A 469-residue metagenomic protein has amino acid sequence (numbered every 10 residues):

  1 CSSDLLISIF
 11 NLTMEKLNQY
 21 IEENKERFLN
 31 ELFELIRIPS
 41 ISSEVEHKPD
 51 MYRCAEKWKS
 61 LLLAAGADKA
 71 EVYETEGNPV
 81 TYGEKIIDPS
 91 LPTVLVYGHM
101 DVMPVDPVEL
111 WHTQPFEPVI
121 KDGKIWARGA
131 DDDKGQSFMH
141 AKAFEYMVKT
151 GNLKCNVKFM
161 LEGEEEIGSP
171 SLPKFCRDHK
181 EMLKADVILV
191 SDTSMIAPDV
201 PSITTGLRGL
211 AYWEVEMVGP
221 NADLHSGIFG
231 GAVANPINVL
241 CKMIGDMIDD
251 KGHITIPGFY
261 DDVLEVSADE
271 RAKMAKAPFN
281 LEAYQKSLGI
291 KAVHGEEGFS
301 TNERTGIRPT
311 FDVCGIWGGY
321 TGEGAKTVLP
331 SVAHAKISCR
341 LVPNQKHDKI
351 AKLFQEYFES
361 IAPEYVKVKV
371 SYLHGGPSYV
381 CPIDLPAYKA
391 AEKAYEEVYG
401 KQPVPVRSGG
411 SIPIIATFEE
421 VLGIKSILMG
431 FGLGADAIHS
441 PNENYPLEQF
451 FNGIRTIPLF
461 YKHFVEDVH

Functional and structural regions predicted by a protein language model:
C1-S2: Short, small-residue-biased leader/transition segments that mark boundaries at the very start of proteins
M14-V108, V332, K349: N-terminal helical capping/dimerization or prosegment-like subdomains of hydrolases acting on amide or phosphate bonds
A64, A197-P198, T255-V332, R340-E356 (+2 more regions): An extended, acidic, His-containing surface patch that forms the Zn2+-binding/catalytic region of metallohydrolases
L91-K158, N452: Active-site metal-coordination/substrate-binding segment of hydrolases, especially metallo-dependent peptidases
M100-V102, K124, M160-S169, S191-M195 (+3 more regions): Acidic, glycine-rich active-site loops and adjacent beta-strand->loop/helix elements that engage anionic groups
D131-G206, V468-H469: Acidic/histidine-rich catalytic neighborhood of metal-dependent amide-processing enzymes
S202-V218, I427-M429: Flexible glycine/proline-rich, aromatic-decorated loop/lid segments
G230-K251: A short core secondary-structure module
